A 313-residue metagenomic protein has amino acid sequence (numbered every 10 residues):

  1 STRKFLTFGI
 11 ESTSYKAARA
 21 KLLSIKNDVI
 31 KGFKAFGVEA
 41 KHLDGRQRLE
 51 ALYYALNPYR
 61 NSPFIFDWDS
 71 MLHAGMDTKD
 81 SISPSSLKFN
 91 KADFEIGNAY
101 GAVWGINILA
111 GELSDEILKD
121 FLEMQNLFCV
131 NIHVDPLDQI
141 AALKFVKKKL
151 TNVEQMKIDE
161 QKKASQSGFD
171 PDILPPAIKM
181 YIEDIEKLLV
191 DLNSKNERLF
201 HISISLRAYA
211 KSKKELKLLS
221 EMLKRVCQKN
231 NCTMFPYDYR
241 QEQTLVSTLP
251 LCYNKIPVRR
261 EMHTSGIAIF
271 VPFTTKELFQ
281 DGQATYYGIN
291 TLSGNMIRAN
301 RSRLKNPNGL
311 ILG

Functional and structural regions predicted by a protein language model:
S1-T275: Extended, folded cores of ATP/NTP-driven motor/assembly subunits in large transport and secretion machines
F270, T275-F279, Y286, N290: Long insertion/accessory domains within large nucleic-acid-processing enzymes
G282-G313: Glycine-rich phosphate-binding loop of nucleotide-binding enzymes
